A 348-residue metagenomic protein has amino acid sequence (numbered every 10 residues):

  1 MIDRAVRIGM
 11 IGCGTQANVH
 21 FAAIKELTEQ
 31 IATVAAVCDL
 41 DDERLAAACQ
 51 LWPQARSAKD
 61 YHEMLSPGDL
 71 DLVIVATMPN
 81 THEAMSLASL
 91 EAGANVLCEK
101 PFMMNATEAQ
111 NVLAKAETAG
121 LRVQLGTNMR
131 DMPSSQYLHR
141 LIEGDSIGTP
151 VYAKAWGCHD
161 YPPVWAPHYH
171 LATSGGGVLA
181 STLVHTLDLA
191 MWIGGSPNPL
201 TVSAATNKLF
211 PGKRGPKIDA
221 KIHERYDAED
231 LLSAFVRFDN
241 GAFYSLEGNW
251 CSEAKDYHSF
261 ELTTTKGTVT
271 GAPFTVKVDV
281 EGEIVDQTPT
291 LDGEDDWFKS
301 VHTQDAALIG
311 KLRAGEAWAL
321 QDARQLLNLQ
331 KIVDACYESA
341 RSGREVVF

Functional and structural regions predicted by a protein language model:
M1-I2, L72-I74, Q110, L308-F348: C-terminal helix-rich "cap/oligomerization" subdomain common to oxidoreductases
M1-W52: N-terminal Rossmann-like dinucleotide-binding module
I2, P67, L72, M78-R130 (+1 more regions): Beta-strand-loop-alpha-helix segment that lines the small-molecule cofactor/substrate pocket of alpha/beta enzymes
V19, E43, G271, E294-A306 (+1 more regions): Active-site loop of classical SDR/Rossmann-like NAD(P)-dependent oxidoreductases, centered on the catalytic Tyr-X3-Lys
A47-Q54, V112-A116: Short, conserved SAM-binding/catalytic segment of Class I S-adenosyl-L-methionine-dependent methyltransferases
Q54-Y61: Conserved SAM-binding strand-loop segment of SAM-dependent methyltransferases
M129-R225, G343: Predominantly a Rossmann-like dinucleotide-binding segment in NAD(P)-dependent oxidoreductases
D188-K277, D305-A317: Contiguous beta-strand/loop segments that form the cofactor/metal-binding neighborhood of enzyme cores
